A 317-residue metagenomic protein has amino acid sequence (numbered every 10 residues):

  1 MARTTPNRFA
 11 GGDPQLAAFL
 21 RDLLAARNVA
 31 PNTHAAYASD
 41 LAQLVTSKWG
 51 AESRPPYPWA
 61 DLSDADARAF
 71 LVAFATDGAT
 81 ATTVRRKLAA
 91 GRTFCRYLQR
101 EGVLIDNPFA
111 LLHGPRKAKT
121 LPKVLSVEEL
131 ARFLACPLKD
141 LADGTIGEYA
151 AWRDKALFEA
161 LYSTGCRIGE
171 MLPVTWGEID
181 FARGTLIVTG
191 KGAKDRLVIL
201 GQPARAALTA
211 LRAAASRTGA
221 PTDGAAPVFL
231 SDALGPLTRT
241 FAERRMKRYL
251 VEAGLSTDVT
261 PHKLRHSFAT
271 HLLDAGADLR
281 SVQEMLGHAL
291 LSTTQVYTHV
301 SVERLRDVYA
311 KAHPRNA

Functional and structural regions predicted by a protein language model:
M1-A317: Conserved catalytic core of the tyrosine transesterase superfamily
